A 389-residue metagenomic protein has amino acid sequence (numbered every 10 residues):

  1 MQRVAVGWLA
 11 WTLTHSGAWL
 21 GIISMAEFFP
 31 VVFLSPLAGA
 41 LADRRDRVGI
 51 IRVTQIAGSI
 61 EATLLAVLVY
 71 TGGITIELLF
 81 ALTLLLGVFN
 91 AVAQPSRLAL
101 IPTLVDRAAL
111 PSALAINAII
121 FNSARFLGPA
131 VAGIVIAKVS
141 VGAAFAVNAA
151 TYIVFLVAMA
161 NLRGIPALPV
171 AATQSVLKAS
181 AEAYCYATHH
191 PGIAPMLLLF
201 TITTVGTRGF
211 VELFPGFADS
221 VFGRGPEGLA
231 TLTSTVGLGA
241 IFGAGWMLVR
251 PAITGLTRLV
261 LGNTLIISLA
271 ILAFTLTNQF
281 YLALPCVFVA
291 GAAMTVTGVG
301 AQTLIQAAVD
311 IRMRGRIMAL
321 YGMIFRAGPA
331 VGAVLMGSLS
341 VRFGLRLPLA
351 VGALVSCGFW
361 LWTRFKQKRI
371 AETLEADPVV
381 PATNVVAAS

Functional and structural regions predicted by a protein language model:
M1-S389: Alpha-helical transmembrane-bundle signature of multi-pass membrane transport and export proteins
